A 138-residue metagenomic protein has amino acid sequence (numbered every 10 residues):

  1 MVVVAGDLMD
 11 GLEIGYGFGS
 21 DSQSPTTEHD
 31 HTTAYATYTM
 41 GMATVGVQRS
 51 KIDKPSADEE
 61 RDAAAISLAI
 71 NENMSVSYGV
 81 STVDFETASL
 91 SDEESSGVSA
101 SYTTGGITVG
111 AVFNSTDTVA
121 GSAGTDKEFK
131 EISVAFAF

Functional and structural regions predicted by a protein language model:
M1-F138: Outer-membrane beta-barrel proteins
